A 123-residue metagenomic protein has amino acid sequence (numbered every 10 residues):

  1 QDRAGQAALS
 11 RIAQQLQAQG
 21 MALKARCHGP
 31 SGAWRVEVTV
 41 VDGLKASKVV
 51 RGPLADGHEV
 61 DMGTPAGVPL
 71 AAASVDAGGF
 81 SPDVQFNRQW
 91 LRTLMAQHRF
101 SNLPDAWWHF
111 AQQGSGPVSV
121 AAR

Functional and structural regions predicted by a protein language model:
Q1-A122: Cell-envelope/glycan interface and biosynthesis
